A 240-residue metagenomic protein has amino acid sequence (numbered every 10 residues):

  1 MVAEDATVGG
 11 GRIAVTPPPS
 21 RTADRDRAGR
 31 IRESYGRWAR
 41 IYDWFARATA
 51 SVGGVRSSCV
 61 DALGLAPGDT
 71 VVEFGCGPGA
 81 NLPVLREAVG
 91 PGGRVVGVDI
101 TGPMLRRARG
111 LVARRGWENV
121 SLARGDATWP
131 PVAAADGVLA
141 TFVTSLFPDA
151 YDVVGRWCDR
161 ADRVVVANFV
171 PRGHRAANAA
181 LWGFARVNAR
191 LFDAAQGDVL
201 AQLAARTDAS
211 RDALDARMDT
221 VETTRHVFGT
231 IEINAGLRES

Functional and structural regions predicted by a protein language model:
D5, G9-G64, A80-V84, R107 (+1 more regions): Conserved class I S-adenosyl-L-methionine
D26-G29, A48-T49, A167-R225: C-terminal alpha-helical "lid/dimerization" subdomain adjacent to the S-adenosyl-L-methionine
V72-W129: Class I SAM-dependent methyltransferase SAM/SAH-binding core
G90, F147-P148, A161: Helix-to-beta-strand junctions that scaffold the AdoMet/dcAdoMet cofactor pocket in Class I SAM-dependent enzymes
T128-G137: A short acidic, Gly/Pro-enriched loop at the edge of an enzyme's catalytic core that lines a small-molecule cofactor
G137-A150: A short SAM/SAH-binding and catalytic strip from SAM-dependent methyltransferases
D152-R163: A short glycine-rich, Lys/Arg-flanked "PGG" loop and its adjoining helix->strand segment in the class I
D219-S240: Core SAM-dependent methyltransferase catalytic element
